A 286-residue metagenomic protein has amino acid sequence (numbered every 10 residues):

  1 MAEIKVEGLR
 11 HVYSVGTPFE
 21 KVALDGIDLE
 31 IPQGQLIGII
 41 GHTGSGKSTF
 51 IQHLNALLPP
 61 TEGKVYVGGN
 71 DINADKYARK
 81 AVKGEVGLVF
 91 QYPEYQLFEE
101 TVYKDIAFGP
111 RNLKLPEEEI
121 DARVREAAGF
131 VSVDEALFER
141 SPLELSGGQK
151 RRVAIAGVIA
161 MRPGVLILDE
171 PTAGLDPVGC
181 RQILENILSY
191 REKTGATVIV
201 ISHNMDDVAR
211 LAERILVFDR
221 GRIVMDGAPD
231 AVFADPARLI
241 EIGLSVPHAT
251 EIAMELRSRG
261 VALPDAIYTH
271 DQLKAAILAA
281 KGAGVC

Functional and structural regions predicted by a protein language model:
A2-E3, V12-G26, K76-A78: A short, flexible loop at the N-terminus of ABC-type nucleotide-binding domains that lies
N55: Helix-to-loop junction immediately C-terminal to a conserved catalytic motif
K64-A81: ABC ATPase NBD Q-loop/coupling interface
E118-A136: Conserved ABC ATPase "signature" region
S141-L145, Q149: Conserved ABC ATPase signature
L166-D169: Catalytic Walker B motif of ABC-type/P-loop ATPase nucleotide-binding domains
R220-G221: Conserved ABC ATPase "signature" C-loop
